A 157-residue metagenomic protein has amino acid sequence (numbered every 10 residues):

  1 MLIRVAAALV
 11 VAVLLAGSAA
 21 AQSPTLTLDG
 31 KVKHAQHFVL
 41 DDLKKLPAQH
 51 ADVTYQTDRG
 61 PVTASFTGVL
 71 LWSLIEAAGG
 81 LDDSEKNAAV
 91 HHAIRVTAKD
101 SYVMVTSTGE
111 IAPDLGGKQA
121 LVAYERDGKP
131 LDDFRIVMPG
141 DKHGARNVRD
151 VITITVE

Functional and structural regions predicted by a protein language model:
M1-V5: Positively charged n-region of N-terminal signal peptides that target proteins for export
A6-A16: Bacterial N-terminal signal peptides
A21-E157: N-terminal intrinsically disordered, low-complexity segments enriched in P/E/S/T
